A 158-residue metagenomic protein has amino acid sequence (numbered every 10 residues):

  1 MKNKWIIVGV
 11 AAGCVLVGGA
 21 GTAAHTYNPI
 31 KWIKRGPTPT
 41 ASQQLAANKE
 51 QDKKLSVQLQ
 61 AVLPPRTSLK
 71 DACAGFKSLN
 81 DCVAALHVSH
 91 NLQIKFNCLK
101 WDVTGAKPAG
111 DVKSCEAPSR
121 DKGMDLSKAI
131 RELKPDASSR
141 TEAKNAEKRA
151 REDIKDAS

Functional and structural regions predicted by a protein language model:
M1-A24: Sec-dependent N-terminal signal peptides
H25-Q43: N-terminal propeptides/low-complexity segments immediately following signal peptides in secreted or periplasmic proteins
A41-S158: Mature extracellular/secreted ectodomains of secretory-pathway proteins
